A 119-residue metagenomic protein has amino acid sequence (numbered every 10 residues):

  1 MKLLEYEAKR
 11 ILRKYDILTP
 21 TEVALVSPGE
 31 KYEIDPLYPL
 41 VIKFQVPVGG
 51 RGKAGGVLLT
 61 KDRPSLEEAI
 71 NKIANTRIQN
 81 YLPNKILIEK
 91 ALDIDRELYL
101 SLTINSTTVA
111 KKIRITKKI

Functional and structural regions predicted by a protein language model:
M1-T19: Short, low-complexity N-terminal leaders and the immediately following helix N-cap/first helix
Y6-L12, P36-G52, N80-I94, L100: ATP-grasp fold ATP-binding core
E7, T21-L25, Y32-Y38, K53 (+1 more regions): Expand to "…catalyze enediolate/carbanion chemistry for C-C bond making/breaking, isomerization, decarboxylation
Y15, E67-Q79: Catalytic core of tubulin tyrosine ligase-like
T21-E22, I42-A69, Y99: Glycine-rich phosphate-binding loop of ATP-grasp-fold ATP-dependent ligases
V26-S27, L59-D62, K90, I104: Short beta-strand-to-loop capping motifs
Y32-P36, E97-Y99, K112-I115: Conserved alpha/beta-domain cores
L102-I119: Flexible glycine-/small-residue-enriched beta->alpha junction loops that bind anionic phosphate/pyrophosphate groups
